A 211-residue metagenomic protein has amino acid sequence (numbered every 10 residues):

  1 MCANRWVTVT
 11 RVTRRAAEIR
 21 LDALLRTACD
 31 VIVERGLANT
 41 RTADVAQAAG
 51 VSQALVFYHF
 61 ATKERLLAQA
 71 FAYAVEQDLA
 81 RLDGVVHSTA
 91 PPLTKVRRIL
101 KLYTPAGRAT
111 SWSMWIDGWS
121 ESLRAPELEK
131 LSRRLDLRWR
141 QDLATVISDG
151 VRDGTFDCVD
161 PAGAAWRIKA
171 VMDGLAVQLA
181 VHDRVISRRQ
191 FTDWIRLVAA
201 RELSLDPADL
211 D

Functional and structural regions predicted by a protein language model:
M1-I19, P207-D211: N-terminal intrinsically disordered/low-complexity leader segments
I19-C29, V45, A70-A74, D78 (+1 more regions): Generic hydrophobic, amphipathic alpha-helix propensity
A23, V31-R65, Q69: Helix-turn-helix
T27-A28, A49, G150, A165: Small-residue (primarily alanine) positions within well-ordered alpha-helices, especially packing/interaction faces
E34-A38, S88-T89, D153: Short coil/turn segments at alpha/beta junctions that flank glycine-rich nucleotide-binding fingerprints
Q69, A80-W112, A164-I168, T192: Hydrophobic alpha-helical connector segments
K95, G107-K130: Amphipathic alpha-helical segments used for helix-helix packing
E127-R133, L137, V151-D211: Hydrophobic/aromatic-rich alpha-helical bundle segments in the mid-to-C-terminal region
